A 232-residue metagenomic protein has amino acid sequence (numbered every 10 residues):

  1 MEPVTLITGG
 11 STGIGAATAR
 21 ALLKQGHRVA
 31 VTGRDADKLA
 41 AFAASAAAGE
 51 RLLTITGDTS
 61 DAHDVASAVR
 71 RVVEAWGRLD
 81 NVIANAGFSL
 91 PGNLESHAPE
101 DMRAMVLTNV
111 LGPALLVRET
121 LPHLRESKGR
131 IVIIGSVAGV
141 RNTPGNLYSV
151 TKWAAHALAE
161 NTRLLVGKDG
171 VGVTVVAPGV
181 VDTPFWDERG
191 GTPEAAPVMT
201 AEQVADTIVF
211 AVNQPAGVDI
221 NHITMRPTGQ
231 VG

Functional and structural regions predicted by a protein language model:
S11-T12: Conserved glycine-rich cofactor-binding loop
Q25-A41: Conserved glycine-rich Rossmann-like NAD(P)H-binding loop of the short-chain dehydrogenase/reductase
T56-A68, P99: The beta1-alpha1 cofactor-binding region of Rossmann-like NAD(H)/NADP(H)-dependent oxidoreductases
N93-L94, A98-R103: Substrate-binding pocket helix/loop in short-chain dehydrogenase/reductase
V117, T151-K152: Active-site helix of classical SDR
S136: Residue(s) in the substrate-gating loop at a strand-loop-helix junction that position the organic substrate next
K168-V171, V175-V176, T183, P193-G232: C-terminal helical subdomain
